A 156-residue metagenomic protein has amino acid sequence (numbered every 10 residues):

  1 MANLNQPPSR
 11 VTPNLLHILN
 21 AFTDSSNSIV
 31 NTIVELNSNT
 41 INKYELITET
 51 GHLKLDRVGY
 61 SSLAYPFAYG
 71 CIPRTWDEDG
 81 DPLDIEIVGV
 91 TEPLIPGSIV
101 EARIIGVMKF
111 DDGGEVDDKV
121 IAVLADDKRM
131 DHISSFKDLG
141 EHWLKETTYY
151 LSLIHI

Functional and structural regions predicted by a protein language model:
A2-L53: N- or domain-start disorder-to-order transition segments that initiate the globular core
S28-N31, P66-A68, P82-D84, D117-V120: Short, surface-exposed beta-edge/turn micro-motifs
L36, R74, V90: Residues immediately flanking
L53-D81: Short, well-structured hydrophobic secondary-structure segments
A68-Y69, D79, D84-V90, L94-I95: Compact, glycine-rich, soluble single-domain proteins
I95, I99-D126: A structural-propensity feature for long, helix-poor, extended segments
G114-Y150: Well-ordered alpha/beta subsegment
I154-I156: Conserved small/polar residues in nucleotide/adenosyl-binding loops
